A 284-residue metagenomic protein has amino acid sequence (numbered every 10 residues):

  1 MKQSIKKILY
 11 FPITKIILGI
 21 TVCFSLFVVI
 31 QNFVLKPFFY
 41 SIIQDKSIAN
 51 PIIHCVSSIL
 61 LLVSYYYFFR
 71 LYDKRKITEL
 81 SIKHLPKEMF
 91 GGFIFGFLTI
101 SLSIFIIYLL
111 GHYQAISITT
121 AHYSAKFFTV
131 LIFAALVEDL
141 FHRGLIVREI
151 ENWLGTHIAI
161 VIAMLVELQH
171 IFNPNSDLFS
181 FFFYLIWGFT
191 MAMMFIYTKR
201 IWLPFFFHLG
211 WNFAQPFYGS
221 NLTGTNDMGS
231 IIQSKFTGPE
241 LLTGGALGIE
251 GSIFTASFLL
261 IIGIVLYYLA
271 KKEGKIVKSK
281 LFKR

Functional and structural regions predicted by a protein language model:
M1-K74, P216-R284: N-terminal, membrane-interfacial amphipathic/helix-forming hydrophobic leader that caps and precedes the first
I8-Y10, T14, I30-F33, L62 (+10 more regions): Hydrophobic alpha-helical segments and their boundary regions
Y10-C23, A49, I53, S57 (+6 more regions): Alpha-helical transmembrane segments of integral membrane proteins
T21, S25, V29, I59 (+10 more regions): Generic alpha-helical transmembrane segments of integral inner-membrane proteins, especially permease/transport modules
V34-I52, D73-L140, V147-N152, S279: Juxtamembrane helix-loop-helix connectors linking adjacent transmembrane helices in multi-pass membrane enzymes
S124-K283: Transmembrane helix-loop-helix hairpins at the membrane interface of multi-pass integral membrane proteins
